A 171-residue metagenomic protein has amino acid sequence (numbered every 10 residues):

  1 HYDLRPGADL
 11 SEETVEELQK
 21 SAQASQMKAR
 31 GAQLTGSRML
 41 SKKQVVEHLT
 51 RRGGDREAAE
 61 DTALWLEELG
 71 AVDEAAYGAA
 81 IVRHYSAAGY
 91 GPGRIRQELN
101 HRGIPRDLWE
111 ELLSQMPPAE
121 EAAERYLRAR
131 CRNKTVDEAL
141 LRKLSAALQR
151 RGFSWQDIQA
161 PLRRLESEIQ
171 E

Functional and structural regions predicted by a protein language model:
H1-E171: An alpha-helical, amphipathic repeat domain used for nucleic-acid recognition, typified by the mTERF helical solenoid
